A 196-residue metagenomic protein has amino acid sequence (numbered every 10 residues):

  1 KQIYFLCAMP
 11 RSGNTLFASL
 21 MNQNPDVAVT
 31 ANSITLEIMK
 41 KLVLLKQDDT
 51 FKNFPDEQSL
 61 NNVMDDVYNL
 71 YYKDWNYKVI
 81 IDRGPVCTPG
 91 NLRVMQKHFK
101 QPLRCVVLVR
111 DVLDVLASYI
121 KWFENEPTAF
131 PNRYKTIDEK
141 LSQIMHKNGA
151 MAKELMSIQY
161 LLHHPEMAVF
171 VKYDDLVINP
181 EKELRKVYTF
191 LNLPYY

Functional and structural regions predicted by a protein language model:
K1-Y68, D74-W75: PAPS-dependent sulfotransferase catalytic core
I3-F5, K78-I81, A168-V169: Residue-level preference for the first positions of well-ordered beta-strands
A18-S19, N69, R93, R185: Short glycine-/small-residue-rich flexible loop motifs, especially phosphate/cofactor-binding loops
V63-N76, M151-H163: CE4/NodB-like, metal-dependent polysaccharide N-deacetylase domain that modifies extracellular/periplasmic N-acetylated
K73-Y77, F99-P102: Glycine-rich phosphate-binding loop signature in dinucleotide/nucleotide-binding domains
D82-Y196: PAPS-dependent sulfotransferase catalytic domain
